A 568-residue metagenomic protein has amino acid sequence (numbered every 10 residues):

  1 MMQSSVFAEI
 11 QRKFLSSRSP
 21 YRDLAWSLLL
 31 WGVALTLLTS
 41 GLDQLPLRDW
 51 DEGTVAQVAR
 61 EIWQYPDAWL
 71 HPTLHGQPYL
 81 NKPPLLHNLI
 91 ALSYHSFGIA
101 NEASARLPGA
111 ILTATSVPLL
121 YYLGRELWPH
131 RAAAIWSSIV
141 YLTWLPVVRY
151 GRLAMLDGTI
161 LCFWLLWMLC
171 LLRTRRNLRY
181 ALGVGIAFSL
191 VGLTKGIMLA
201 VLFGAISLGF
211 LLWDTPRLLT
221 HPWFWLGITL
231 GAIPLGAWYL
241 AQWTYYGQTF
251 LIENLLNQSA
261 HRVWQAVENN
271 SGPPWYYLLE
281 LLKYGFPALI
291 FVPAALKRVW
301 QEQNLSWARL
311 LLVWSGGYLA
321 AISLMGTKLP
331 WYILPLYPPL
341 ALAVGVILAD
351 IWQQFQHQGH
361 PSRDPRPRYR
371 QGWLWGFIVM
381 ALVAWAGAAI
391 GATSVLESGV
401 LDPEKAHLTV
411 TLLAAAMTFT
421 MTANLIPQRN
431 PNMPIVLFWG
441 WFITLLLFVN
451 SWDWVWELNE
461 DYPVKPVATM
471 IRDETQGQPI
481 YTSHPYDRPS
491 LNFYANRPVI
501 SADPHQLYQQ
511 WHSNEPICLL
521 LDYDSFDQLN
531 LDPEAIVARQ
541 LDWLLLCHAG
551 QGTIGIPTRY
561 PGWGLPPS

Functional and structural regions predicted by a protein language model:
M2-R363, R539-D542, A549-T558, P566: Membrane-integral, polyisoprenol-dependent glycosyltransferases of the GT-C/oligosaccharyltransferase superfamily
Q3-F14, L178, L182, I186 (+1 more regions): Membrane-embedded architecture of ER/inner-membrane glycosylation machinery
